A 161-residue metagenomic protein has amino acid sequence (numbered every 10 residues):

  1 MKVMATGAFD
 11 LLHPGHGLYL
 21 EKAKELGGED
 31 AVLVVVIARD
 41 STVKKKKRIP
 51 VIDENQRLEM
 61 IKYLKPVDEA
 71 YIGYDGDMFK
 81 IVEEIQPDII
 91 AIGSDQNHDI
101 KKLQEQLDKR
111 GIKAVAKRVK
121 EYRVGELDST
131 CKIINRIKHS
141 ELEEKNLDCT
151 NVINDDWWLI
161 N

Functional and structural regions predicted by a protein language model:
M1-N161: Nucleotidyltransferase catalytic core that binds NTPs
